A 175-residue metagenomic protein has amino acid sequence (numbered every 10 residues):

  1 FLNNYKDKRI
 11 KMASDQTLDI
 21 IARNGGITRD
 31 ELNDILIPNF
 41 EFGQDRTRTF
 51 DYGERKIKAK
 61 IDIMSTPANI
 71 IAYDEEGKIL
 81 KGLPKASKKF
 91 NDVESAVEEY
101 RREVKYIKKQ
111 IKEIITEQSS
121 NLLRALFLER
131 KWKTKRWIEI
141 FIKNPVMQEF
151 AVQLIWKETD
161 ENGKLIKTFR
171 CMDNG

Functional and structural regions predicted by a protein language model:
F1-G175: Non-catalytic terminal/accessory regions
